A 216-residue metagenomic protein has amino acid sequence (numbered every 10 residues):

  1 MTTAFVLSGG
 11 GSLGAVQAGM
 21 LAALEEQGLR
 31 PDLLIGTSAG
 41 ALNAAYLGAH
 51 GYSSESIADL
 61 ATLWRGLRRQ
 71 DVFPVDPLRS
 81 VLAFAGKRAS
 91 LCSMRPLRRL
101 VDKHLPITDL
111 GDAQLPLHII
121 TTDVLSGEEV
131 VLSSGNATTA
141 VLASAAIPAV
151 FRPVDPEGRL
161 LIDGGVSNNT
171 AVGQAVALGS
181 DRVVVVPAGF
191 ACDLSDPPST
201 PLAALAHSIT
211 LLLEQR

Functional and structural regions predicted by a protein language model:
M1-T37, L42-R216: Patatin-like phospholipase
